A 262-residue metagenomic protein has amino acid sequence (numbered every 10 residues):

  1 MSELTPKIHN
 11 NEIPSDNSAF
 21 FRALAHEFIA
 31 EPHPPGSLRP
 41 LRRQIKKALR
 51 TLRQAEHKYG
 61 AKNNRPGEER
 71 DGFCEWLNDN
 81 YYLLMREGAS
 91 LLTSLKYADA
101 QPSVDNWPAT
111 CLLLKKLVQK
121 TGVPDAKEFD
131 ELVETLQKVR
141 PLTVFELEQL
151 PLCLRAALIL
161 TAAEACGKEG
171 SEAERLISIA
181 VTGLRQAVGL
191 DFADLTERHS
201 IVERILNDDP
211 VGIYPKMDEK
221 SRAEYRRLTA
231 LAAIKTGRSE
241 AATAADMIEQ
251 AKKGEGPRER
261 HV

Functional and structural regions predicted by a protein language model:
S2-S15, A19-G67, D71, Y82 (+2 more regions): Basic, amphipathic N-terminal segments
A48-K58, E87-S90, A109, L113 (+1 more regions): Amphipathic, well-ordered alpha-helical segments in soluble domains
E68-V123, K127: Active-site acidic catalytic loop and adjacent metal/ATP-binding pocket of ATP-dependent phosphoryl transfer enzymes
F73-L91, F129, V133-P141, Y214-A232: Short, solvent-exposed linear motifs at loop/edge-of-secondary-structure regions
E75, K127, F145-E148, R238-A242: Short, solvent-exposed positions on alpha-helices
L92-S94, P141-L147, A232-R238: Short amphipathic alpha-helical segments with coiled-coil-like heptad repeat character
W107-L147, L154-K168: Active-site activation/catalytic loop segments of kinase-like enzymes and analogous catalytic loops in related
Q149-L154, D246-E249: Short linear loop/turn motifs
